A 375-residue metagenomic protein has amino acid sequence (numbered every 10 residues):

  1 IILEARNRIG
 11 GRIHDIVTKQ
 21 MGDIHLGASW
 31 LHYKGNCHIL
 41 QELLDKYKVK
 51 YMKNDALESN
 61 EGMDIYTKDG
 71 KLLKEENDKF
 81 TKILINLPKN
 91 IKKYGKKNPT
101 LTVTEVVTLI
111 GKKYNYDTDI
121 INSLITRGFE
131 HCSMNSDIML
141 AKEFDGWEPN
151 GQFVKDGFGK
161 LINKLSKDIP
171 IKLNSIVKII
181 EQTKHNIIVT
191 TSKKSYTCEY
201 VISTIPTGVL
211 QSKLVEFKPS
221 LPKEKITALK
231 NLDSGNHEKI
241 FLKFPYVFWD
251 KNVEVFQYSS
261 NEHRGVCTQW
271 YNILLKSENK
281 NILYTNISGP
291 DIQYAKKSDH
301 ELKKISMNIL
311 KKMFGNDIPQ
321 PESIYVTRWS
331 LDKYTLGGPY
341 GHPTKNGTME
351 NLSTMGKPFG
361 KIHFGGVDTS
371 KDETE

Functional and structural regions predicted by a protein language model:
I1-E375: FAD-dinucleotide binding site
